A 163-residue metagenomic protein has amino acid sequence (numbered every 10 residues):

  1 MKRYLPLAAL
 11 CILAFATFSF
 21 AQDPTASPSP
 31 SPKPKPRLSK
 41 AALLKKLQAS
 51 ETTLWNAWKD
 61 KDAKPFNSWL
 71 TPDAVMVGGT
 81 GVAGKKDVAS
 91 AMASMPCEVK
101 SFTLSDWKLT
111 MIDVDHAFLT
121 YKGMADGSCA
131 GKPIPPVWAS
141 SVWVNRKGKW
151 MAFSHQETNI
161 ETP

Functional and structural regions predicted by a protein language model:
M1-A9: Bacterial N-terminal signal peptides that target proteins for export
Y4, F18-F20: Aromatic (phenylalanine/tyrosine) cluster motif
A8-T17: Bacterial N-terminal signal peptides
Q22-S68, D73-P163: A beta-strand edge to alpha-helix "cap/lid" segment located at domain peripheries
